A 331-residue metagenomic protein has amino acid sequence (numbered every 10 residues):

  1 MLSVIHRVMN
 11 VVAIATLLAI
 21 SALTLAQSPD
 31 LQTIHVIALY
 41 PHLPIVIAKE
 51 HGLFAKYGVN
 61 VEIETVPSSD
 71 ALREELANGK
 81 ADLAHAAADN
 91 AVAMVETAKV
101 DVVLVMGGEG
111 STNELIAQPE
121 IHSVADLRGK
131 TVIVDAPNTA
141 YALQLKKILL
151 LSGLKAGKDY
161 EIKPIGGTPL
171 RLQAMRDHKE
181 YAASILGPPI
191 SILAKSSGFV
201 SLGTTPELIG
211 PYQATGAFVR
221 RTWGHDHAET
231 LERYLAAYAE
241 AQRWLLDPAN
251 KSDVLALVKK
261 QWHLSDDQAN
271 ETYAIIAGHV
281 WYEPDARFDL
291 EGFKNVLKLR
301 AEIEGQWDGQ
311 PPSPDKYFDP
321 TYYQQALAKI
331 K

Functional and structural regions predicted by a protein language model:
M1-H6: N-terminal secretory signal peptides that target proteins for export/translocation
M9-A22: Bacterial N-terminal signal peptides
Q27-G167, R171-A174, A182-P188, L202-T205 (+1 more regions): Short, glycine-/small- and polar/acidic-enriched structural segments that line small-molecule recognition paths
E50, A55, L150, K195 (+2 more regions): Short polybasic/polar patches that bind polyanions
D89-N90, P169-W262: Pocket-lining segment of extracytoplasmic ligand-binding domains
G129, S196, D319: Phosphate-coordinating loops and pocket residues in cytosolic domains that bind phosphorylated ligands
H225-G309: Secondary-structure end/capping motifs
L297-K331: Conserved C-terminal helix/tail region of periplasmic/extracytoplasmic solute-binding proteins
